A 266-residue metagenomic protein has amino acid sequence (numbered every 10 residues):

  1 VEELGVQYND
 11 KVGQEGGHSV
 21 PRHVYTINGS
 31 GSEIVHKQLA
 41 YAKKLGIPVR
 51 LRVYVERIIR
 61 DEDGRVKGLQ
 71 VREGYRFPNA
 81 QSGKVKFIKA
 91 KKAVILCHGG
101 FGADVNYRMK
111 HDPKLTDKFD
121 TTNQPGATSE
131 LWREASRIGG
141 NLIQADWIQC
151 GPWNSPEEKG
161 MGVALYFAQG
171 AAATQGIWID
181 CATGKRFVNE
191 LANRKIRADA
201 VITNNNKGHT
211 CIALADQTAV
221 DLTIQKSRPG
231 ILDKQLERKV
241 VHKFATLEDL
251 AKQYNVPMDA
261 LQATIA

Functional and structural regions predicted by a protein language model:
E2-V85, K91, V105-Y107, S155-P156 (+1 more regions): Conserved redox-cofactor binding core of oxidoreductases
Y25-I27, D117-N123, L236-E237: Flexible, glycine/proline-enriched loop segments at strand-loop-helix junctions that form or flank small-ligand binding
A42, D61-D63, A80-S82, K86-K89 (+3 more regions): Solvent-exposed alpha-helices and their adjacent loops that cap or buttress functional pockets in soluble metabolic
R52-Y54, L69-G74, K91-A93, C97-G100 (+3 more regions): Fold-independent oxyanion-binding glycine-rich loops and adjacent beta-strand/coil segments at enzyme active sites
R76-K159: Glycine-rich loop(s) and the adjacent beta-strand/alpha-helix scaffold that form part
W132-R137, N141-V256: An anion/pyrophosphate-binding glycine-rich loop and adjacent beta-alpha core in soluble alpha-beta enzymes
A260-A266: A glycine-rich dinucleotide-binding beta-alpha-beta segment and adjacent secondary-structure elements that constitute
